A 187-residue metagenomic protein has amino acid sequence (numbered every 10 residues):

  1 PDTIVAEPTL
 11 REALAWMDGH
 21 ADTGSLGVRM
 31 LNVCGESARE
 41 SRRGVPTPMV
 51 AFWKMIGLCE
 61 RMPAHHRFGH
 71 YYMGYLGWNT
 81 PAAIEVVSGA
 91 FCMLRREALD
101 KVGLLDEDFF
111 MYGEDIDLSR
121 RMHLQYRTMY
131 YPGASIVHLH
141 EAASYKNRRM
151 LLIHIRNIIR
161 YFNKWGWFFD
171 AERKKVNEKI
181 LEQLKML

Functional and structural regions predicted by a protein language model:
T3-T9, L94, L118: Hydrophobic/aromatic residue at the end of a short beta strand that borders the catalytic acidic motif
I4-S41: Conserved donor NDP-sugar-binding/catalytic core segment of glycosyltransferases
R11-A15, D100, F110, I159: Solvent-exposed, non-membrane alpha-helical residues enriched in polar/charged side chains
S41-R43, H140: Short hydrophobic alpha-helix segments
V45-I84: Short, flexible, basic/aromatic active-site loop/helix in glycosyltransferases
L76-N79, A83-L104, D108-S135: A short, conserved alpha-helix in the catalytic core of glycosyltransferases
I116-R120, L124-L187: Active-site-adjacent helix/loop segment of glycosyltransferases that harbors family-specific signature motifs
